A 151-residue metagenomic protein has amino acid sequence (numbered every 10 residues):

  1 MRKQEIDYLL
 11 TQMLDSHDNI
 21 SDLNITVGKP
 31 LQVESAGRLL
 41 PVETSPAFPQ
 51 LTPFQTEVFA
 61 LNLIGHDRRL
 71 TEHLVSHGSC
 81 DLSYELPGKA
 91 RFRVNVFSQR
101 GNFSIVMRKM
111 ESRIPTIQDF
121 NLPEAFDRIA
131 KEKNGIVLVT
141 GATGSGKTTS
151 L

Functional and structural regions predicted by a protein language model:
M1-A142, S150: N-terminal "pre-motor" subdomain/linker immediately upstream of P-loop NTPase catalytic cores
K147: Conserved lysine of the Walker
